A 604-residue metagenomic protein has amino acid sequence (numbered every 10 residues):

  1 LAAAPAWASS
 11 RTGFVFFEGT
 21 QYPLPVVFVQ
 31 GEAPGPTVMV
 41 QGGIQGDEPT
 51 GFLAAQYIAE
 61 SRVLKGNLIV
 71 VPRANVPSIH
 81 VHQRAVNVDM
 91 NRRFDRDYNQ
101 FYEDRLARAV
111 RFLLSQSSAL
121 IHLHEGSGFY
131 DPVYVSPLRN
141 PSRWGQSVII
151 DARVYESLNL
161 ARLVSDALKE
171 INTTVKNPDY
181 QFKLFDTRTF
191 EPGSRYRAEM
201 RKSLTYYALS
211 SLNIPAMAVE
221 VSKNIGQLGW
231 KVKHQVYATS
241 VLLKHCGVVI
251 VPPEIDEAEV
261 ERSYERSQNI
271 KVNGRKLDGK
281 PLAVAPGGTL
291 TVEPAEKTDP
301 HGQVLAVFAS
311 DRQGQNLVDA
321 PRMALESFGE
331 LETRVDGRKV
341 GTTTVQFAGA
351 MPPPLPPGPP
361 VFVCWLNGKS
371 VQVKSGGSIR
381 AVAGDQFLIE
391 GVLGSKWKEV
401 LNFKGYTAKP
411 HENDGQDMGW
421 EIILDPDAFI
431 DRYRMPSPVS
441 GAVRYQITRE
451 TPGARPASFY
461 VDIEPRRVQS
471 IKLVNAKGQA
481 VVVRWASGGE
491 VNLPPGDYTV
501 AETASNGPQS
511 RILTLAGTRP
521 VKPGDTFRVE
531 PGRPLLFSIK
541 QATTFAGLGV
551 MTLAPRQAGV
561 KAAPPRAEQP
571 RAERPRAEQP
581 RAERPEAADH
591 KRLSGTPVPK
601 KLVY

Functional and structural regions predicted by a protein language model:
A4-E568, E573, E578, R584 (+2 more regions): Structured catalytic-domain cores with a bias toward divalent-metal coordination
